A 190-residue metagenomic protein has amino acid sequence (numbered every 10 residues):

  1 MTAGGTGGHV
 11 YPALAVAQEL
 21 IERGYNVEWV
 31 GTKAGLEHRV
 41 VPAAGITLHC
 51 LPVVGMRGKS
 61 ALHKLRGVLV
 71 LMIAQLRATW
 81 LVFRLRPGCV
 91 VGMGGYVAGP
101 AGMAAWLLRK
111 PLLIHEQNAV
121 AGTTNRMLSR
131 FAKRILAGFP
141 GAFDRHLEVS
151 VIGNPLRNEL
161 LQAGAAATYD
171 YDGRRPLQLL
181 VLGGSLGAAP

Functional and structural regions predicted by a protein language model:
M1-G4, I21-I73, G183: Conserved nucleotide-sugar phosphate-binding/catalytic loop shared by glycosyltransferases and other
H9-L20: Short amphipathic alpha-helix
N26, T47, W106-A166: Active-site-proximal region of nucleotide-activated glycan assembly enzymes, centered on histidine/acidic-rich loops
V41, G164-V181: Nucleotide-sugar donor-binding and catalytic loop/hinge architecture of NDP-sugar-dependent glycosyltransferases
R66-L81, G164, Y169: Glycine-rich, highly charged phosphate/nucleotide-binding loops
R77-V91, A98-L113, R126-F131: Glycosyltransferases and closely related glycan-assembly transferases that use nucleotide-activated donors
L182, L186-P190: Conserved catalytic-core segment of nucleotide-activated headgroup transferases in glycan assembly
